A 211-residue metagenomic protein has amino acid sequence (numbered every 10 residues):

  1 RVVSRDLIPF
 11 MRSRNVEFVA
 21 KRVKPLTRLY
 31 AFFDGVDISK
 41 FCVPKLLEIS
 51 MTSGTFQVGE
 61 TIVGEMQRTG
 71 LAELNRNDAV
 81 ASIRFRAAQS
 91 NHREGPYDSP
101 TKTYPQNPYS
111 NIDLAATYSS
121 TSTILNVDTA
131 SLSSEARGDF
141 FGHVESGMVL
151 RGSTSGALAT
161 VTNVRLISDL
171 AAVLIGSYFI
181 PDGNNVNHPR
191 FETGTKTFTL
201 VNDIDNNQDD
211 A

Functional and structural regions predicted by a protein language model:
R1-A211: Extracytoplasmic/secretory-pathway segments with low complexity and glycosylation-like composition
